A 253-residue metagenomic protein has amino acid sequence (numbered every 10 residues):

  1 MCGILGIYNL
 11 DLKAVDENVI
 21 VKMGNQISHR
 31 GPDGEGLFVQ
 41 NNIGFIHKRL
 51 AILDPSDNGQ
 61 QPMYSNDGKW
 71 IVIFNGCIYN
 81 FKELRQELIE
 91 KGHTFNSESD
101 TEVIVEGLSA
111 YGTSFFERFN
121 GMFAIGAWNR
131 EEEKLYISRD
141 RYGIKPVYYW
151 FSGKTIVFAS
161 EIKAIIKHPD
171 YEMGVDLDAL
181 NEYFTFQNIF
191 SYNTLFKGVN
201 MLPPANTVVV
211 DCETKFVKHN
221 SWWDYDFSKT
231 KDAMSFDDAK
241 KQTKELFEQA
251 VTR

Functional and structural regions predicted by a protein language model:
M1-R253: Cysteine-centered catalytic environments shared across enzyme families
